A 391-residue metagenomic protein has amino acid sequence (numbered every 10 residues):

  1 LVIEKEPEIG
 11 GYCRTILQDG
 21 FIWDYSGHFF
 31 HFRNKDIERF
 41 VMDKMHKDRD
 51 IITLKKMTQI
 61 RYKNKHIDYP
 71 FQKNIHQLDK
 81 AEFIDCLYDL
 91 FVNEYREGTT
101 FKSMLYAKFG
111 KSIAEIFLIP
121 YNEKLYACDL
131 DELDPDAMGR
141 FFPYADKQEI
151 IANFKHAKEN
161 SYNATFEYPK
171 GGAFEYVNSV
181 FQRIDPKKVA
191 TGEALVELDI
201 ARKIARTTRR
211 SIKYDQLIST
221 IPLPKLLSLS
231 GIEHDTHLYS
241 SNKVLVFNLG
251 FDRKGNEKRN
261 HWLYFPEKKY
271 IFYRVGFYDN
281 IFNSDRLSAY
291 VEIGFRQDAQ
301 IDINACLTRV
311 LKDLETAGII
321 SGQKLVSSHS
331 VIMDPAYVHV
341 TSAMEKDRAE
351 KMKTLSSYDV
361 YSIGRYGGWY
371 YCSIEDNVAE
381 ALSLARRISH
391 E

Functional and structural regions predicted by a protein language model:
L1-Q18: Glycine-rich FAD pyrophosphate-binding loop
T15, P70-F71, F277-E391: Conserved flavin/dinucleotide-binding core of flavoenzymes
L17, R61, A190, R206-T208: A general beta-strand register signal
D19-E94: Dinucleotide-binding Rossmann-like beta1-alpha1 core, especially the glycine-rich loop that anchors the ADP
T53-K55, T191-E193, G364: Short loop/edge segments at beta-strand edges and connector loops that shape dinucleotide/nucleotide cofactor-binding
H76, A81-K203: Active-site/ligand-binding neighborhood in enzyme catalytic cores
E193-G318, K346-T354: Mid-domain catalytic core of redox enzymes that form a hydrophobic substrate pocket/lid adjacent to a catalytic redox
